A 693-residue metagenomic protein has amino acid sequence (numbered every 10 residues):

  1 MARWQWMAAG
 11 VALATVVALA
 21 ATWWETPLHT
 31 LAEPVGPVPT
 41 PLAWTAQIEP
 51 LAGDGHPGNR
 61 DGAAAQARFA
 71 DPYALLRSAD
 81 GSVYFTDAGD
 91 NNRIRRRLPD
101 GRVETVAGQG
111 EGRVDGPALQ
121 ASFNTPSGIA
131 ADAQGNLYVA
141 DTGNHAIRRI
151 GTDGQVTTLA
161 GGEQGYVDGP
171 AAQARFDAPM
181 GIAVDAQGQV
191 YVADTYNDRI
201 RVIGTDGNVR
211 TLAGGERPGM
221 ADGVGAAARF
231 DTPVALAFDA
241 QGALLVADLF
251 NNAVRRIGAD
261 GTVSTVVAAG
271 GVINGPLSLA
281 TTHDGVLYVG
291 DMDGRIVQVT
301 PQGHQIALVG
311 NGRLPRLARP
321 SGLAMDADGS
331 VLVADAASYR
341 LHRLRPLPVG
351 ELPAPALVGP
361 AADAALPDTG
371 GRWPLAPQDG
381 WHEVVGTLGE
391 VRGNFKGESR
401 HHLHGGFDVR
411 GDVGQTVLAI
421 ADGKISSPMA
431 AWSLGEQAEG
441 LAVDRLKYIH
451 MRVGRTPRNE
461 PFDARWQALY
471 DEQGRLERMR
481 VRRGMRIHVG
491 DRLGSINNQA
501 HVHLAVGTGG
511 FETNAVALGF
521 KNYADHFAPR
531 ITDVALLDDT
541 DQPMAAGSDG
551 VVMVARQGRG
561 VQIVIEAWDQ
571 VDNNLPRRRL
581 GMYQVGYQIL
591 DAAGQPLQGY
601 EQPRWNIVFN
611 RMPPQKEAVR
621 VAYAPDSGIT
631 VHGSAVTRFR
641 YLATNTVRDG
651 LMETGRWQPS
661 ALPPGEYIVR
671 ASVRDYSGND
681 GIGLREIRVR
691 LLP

Functional and structural regions predicted by a protein language model:
G36-Y73, R102-T125, Q155-M180, N208-V234 (+5 more regions): Gly/Pro-rich loop segments of beta-rich domains
R77-D80, A131-Q134, V184-Q187, F238-Q241 (+2 more regions): Residue-level detector of Asp-centered blade-edge/turn motifs that repeat once per structural unit in beta-propeller
S82-F85, N136-Y138, Q189-Y191, L244-L245 (+2 more regions): Conserved beta-propeller blade signature
A88-G89, T142-G143, T195-Y196, L249 (+6 more regions): Short loop/turn segments immediately following the C-termini of beta-strands
N92-R96, R102, H145-R149, Q155 (+5 more regions): A short loop-to-beta-strand structural motif that recurs across blades of beta-propeller domains
R319-A356: Blade-level signature of beta-propeller repeat domains, shared across WD40, Kelch, NHL, RCC1 and BNR/Asp-box propellers
G350-K447, G454-P457, V481-R483, H488-V502 (+2 more regions): Surface-exposed, glycine-biased beta-strand/turn segments
R482, H488, A524, D539-L692: Long, low-complexity serine/threonine/glycine- and acidic-rich segments characteristic of extracellular
